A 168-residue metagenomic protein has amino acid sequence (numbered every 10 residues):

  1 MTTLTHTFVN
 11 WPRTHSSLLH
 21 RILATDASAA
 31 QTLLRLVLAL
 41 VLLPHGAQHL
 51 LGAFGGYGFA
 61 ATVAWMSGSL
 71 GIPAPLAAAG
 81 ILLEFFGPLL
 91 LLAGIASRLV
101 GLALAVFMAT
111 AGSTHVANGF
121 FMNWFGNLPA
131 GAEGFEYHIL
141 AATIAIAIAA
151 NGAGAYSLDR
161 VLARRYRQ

Functional and structural regions predicted by a protein language model:
M1-L51, A74-L82, F86, A93-Q168: Extended, low-polarity transmembrane helix blocks
G52-I72: Membrane-interface interhelical connector segments
